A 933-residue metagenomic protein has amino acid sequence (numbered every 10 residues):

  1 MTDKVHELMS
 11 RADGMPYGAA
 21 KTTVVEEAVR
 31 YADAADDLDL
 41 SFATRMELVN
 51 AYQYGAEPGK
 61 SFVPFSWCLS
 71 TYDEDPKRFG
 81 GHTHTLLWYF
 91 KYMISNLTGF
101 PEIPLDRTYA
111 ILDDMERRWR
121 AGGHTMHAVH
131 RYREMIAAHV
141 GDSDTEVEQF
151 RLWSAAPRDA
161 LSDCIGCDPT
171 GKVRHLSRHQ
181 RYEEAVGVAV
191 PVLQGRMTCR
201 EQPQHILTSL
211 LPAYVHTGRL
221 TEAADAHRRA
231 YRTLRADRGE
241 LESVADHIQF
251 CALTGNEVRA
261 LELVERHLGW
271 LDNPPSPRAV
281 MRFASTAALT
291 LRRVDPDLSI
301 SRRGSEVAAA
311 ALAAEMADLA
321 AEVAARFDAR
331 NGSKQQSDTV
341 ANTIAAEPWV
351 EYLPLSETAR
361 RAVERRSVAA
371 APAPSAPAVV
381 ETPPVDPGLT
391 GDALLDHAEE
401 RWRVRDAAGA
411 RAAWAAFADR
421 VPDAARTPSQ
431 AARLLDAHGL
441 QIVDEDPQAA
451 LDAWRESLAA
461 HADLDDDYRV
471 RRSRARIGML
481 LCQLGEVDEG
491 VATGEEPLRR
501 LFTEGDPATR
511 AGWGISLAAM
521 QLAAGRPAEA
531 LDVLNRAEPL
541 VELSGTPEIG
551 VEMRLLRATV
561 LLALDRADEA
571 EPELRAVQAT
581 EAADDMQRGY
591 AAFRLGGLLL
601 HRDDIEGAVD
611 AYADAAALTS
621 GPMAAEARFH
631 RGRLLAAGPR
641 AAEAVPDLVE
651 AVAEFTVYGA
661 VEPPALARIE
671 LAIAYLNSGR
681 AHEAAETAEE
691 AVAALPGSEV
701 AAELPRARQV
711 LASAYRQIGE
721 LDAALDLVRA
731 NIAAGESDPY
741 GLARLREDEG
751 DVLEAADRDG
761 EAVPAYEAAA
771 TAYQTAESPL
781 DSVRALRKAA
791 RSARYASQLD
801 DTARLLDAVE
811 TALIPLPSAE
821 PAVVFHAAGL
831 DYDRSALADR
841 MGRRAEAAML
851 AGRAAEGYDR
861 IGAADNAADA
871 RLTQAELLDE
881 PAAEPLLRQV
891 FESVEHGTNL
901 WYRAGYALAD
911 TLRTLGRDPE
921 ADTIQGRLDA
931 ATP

Functional and structural regions predicted by a protein language model:
K4, R11, A28, L48 (+29 more regions): Structural register within alpha-helical repeat arrays
H6, A43, T83-Y89, H127-H130 (+22 more regions): Residue register of alpha-helical TPR repeats
G18, L38, P58, L105 (+24 more regions): TPR-repeat structural position
E26-D33, S66-K77, L112-R120, R151-D159 (+20 more regions): Amphipathic alpha-helical segments of tetratricopeptide repeats
A35, G55, E102, V140 (+21 more regions): Structural motif corresponding to the intra-repeat A-B loop/turn of tetratricopeptide repeats
L271-A412, A416, R426, A845 (+3 more regions): C-terminal non-catalytic interaction modules
